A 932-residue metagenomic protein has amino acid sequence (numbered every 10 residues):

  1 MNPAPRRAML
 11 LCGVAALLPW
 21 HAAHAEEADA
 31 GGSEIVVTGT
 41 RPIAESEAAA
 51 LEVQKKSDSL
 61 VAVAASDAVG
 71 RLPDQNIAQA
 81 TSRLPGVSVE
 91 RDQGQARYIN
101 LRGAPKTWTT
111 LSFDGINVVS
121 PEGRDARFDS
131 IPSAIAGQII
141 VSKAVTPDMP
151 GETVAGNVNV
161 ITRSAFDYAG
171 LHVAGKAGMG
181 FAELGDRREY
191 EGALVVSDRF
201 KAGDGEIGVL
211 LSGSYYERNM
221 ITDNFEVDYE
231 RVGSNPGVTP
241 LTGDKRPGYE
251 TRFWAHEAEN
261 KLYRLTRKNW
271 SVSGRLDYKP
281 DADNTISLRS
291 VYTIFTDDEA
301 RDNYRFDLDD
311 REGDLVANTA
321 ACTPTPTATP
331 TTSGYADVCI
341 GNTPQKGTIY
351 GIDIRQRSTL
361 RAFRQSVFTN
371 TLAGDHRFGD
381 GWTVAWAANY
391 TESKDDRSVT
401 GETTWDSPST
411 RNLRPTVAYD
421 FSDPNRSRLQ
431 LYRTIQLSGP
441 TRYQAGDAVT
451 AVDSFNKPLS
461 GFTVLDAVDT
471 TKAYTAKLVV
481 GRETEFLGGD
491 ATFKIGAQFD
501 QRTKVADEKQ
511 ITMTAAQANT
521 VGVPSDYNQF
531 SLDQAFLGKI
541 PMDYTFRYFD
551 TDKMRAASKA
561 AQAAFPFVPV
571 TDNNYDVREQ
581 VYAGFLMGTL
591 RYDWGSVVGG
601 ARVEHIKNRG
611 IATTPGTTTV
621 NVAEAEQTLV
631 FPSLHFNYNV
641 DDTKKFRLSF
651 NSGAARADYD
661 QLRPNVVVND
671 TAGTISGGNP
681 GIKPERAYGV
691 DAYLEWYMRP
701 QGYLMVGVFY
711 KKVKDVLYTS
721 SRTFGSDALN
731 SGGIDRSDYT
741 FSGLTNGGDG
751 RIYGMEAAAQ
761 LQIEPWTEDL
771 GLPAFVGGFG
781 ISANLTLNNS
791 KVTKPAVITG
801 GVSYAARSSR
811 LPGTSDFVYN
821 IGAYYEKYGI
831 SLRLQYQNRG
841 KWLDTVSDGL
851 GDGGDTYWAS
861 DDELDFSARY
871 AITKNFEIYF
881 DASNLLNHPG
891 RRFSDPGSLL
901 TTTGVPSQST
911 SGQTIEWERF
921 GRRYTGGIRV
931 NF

Functional and structural regions predicted by a protein language model:
V36-G70, Y98, K106, I116: N-terminal periplasmic "start-of-domain" segments of outer-membrane beta-barrel proteins
A78-N117: Extracytoplasmic beta-strand/coil segments of soluble accessory domains associated with Gram-negative outer-membrane
L84, V118, D129-K176, T222: A beta-strand signature from Gram-negative outer-membrane beta-barrel systems, especially the internal plug domain
N117, T503-V505, D642-V690, M705 (+4 more regions): Surface-exposed extracellular loop regions of Gram-negative outer-membrane beta-barrel proteins, predominantly
G185-G313, N318-V338, Q345, R355 (+3 more regions): Transmembrane beta-barrel wall of Gram-negative outer-membrane proteins
R355-T369, N573-Y582, A654-V713, G732-W766 (+4 more regions): Outer-membrane beta-barrel signature, preferentially recognizing the C-terminal barrel domain of Gram-negative
Q517, K714, F779, Q837-S847 (+1 more regions): C-terminal beta-signal and adjacent terminal beta-strands/loops of Gram-negative outer-membrane beta-barrel proteins
Y710-K712, L729-V846: Gram-negative outer-membrane beta-barrel transporters
